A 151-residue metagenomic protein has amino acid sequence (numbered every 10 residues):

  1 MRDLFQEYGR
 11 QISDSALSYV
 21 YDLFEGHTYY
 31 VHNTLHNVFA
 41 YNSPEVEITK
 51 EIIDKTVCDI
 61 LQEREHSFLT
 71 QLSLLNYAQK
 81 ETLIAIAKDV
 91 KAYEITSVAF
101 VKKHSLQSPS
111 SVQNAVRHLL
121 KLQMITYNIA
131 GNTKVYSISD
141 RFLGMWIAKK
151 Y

Functional and structural regions predicted by a protein language model:
M1-D22, S43-V46: Helix-loop-helix "sensor" segment of P-loop NTPases
G9-S13, Y30, E45, T49 (+2 more regions): Short, surface-exposed helix-loop/turn micro-motifs enriched in polar/charged residues
V20, T82, D140: Conserved RecA-like P-loop NTPase ATPase core
G26, Y30-P109: Winged-helix-like regulatory helical subdomains adjacent to P-loop NTPase cores
H104-L122: Short amphipathic alpha-helical interaction segments
L120-A130: A short, conserved structural fragment
K134, R141-Y151: Short, amphipathic alpha-helical interaction segments positioned at domain boundaries
